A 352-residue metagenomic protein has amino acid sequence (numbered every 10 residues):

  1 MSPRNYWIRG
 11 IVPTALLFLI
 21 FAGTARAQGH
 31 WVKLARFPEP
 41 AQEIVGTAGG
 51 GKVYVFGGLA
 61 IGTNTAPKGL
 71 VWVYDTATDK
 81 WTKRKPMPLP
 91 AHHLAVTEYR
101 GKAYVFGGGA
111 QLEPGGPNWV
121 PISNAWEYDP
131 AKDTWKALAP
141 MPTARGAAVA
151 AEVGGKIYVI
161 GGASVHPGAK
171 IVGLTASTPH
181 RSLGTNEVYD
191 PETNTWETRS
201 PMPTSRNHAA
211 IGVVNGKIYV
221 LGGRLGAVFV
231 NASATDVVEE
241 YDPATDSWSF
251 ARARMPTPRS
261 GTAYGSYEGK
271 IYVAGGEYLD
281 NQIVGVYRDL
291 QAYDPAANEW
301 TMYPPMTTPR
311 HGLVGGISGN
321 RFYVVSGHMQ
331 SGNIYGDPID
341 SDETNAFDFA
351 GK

Functional and structural regions predicted by a protein language model:
S2-P13: Bacterial N-terminal signal peptides that target proteins for export
N5, F21-T24: Intrinsically disordered, low-complexity serine/threonine-rich segments
I11-A22: Bacterial N-terminal signal peptides
G23-K352: Kelch-like beta-propeller repeat domains
